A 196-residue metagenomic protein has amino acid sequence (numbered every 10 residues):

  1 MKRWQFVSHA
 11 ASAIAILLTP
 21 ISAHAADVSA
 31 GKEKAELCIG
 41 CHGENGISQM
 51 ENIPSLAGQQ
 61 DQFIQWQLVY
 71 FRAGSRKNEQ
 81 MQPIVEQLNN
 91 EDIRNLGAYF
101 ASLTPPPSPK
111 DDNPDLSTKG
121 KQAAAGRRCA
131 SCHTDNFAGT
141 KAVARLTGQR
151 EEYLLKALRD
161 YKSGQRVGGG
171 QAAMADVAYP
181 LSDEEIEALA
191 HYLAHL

Functional and structural regions predicted by a protein language model:
M1-A11: Bacterial N-terminal signal peptides that target proteins for export
P20-S22: N-terminal signal peptide c-region/cleavage motif recognized by signal peptidases
A26-N45, S108, D112-D135, R150: Sequence/structural segment immediately N-terminal to covalent heme-attachment motifs in c-type and related
V28, G46-R76, Q82-L88, K121 (+3 more regions): Gly/Gly-Pro-rich "capping" loops immediately C-terminal to redox-active cysteine motifs in periplasmic/lumenal
F71, Y99-F100, A124, Y161 (+1 more regions): Conserved hydrophobic/aromatic "anchor" residues that stabilize well-ordered secondary structure elements
E86-S108, E152, Y179-L196: C-terminal capping alpha-helices of c-type cytochrome domains
